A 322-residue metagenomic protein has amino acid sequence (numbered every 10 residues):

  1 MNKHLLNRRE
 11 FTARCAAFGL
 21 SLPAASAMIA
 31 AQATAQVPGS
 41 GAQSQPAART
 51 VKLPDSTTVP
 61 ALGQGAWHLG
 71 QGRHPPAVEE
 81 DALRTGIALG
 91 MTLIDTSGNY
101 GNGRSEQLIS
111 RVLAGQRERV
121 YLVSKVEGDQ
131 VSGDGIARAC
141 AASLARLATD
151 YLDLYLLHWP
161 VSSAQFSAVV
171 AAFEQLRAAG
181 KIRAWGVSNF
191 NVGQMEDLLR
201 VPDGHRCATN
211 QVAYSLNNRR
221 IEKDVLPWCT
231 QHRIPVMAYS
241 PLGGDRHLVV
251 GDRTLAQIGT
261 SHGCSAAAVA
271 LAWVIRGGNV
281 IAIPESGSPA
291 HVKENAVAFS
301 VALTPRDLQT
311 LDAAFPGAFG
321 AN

Functional and structural regions predicted by a protein language model:
N2-V120: N-terminal binding-site loop/beta-alpha segment at the start of enzyme catalytic domains that lines or forms
L53-S56, S110-R117, A141-A148, R177 (+2 more regions): Acidic (Asp/Glu)-rich catalytic clusters
V59-L62, G90-L93, R117-V120, T149-D153 (+4 more regions): Short, well-ordered coil/turn segments that N-cap beta-strands
G70-H74, S97-E106, D129-D134, P160-Q165 (+2 more regions): Acidic-and-aromatic substrate-binding clefts and catalytic sites of carbohydrate-active enzymes
R73-G86, S132-R146, M195: Short, acidic/polar
R119-V131, L154-H158, V212-Y214: A short, structured active-site edge motif that brings together acidic residues
L147-S163: Active-site groove signature of glycoside hydrolases
P160-N322: Beta/alpha (TIM)-barrel catalytic core signal, keyed to glycine-rich beta->alpha loops juxtaposed to Asp/Glu that bind
